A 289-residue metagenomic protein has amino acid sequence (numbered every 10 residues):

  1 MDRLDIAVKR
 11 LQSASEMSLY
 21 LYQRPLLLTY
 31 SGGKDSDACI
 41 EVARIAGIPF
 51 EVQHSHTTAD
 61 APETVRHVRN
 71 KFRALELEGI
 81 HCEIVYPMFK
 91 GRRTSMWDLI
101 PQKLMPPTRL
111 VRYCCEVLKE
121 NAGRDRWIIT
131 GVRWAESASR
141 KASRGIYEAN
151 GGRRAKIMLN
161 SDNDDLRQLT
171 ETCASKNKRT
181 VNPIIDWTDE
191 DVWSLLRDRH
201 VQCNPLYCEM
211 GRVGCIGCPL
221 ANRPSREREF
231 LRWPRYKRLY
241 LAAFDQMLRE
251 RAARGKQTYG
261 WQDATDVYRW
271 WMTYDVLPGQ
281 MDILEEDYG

Functional and structural regions predicted by a protein language model:
M1-D198: ATP-dependent adenylation/nucleotidyltransferase module used to activate substrates
Q12, R24-P25, S194-G289: ATP/NTP-dependent adenylation/nucleotidyl-transfer catalytic domains that generate, transfer, or process NMP-activated
